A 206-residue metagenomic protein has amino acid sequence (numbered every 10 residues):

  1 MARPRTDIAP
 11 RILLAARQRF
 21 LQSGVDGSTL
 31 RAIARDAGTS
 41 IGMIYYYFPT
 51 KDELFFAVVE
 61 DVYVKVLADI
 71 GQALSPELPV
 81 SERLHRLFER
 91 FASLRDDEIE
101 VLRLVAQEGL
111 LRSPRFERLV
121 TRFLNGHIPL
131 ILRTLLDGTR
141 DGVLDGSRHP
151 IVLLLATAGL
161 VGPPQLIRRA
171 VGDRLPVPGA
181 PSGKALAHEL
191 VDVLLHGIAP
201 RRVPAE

Functional and structural regions predicted by a protein language model:
M1-D7, R11-L14, Q18, A170 (+1 more regions): N-terminal intrinsically disordered/low-complexity leader segments
P10, V58-R86, F116, I131: Amphipathic alpha-helical linker/stalk segments
R11, R19-E53, A57: Helix-turn-helix
I12-F20, F91, L194: Short hydrophobic clusters on alpha-helical segments that form packing/core surfaces in small helical domains
K51, V58, V62, V66 (+3 more regions): Hydrophobic/aromatic residues within well-ordered alpha-helical segments
E82-H85, R118-F123, R140-A156, K184 (+1 more regions): All-alpha amphipathic helical-bundle segments outside canonical DNA-binding/catalytic cores that form hydrophobic
R90-S93, D97, N125-D141, A156-E206: C-terminal peripheral helix-coil segments that are non-catalytic and often amphipathic
D96-R118, I167-D173: Amphipathic alpha-helical segments used for helix-helix packing
